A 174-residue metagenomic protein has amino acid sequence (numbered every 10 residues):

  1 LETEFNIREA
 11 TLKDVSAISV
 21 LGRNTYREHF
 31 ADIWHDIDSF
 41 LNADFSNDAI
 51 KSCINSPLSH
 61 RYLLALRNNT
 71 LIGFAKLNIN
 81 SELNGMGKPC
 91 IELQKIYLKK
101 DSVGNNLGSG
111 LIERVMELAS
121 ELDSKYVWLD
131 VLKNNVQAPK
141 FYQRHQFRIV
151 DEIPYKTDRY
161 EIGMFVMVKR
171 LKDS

Functional and structural regions predicted by a protein language model:
F5, E9-V15, S19-D32, I37-D101 (+4 more regions): Acetyl-CoA-dependent GNAT
N69, G73, N106-G108, Q146: Conserved phosphate-binding and hydrolysis motifs of nucleotide-dependent enzymes
G87-I91, K125-S174: C-terminal "cap" of GNAT-fold acetyltransferases
K99-D101, N105, K133-N134: Active-site acidic-Proline motif in GNAT/NAT acetyltransferases
G104-E117, K140-R144: Conserved acetyl-CoA-binding loop-helix of GNAT-fold acetyltransferases
N105, E121-K125: Short coil/turn segments at alpha/beta junctions that flank glycine-rich nucleotide-binding fingerprints
